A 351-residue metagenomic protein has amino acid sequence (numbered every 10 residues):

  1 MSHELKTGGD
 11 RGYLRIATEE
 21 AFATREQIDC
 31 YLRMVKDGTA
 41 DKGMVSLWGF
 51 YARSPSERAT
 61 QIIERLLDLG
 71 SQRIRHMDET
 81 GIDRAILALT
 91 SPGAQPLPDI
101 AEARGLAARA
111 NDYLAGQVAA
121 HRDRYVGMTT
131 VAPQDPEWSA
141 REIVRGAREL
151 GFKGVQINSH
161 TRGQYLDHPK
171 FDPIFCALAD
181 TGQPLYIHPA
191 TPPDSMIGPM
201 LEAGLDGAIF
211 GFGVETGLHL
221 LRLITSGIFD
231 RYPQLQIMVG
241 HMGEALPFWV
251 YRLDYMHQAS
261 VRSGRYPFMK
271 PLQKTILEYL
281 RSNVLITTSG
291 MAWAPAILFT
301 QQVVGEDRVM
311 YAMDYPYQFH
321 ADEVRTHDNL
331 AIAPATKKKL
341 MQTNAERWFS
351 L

Functional and structural regions predicted by a protein language model:
M1-I16, A23-R84, D112-A120, R141-R145 (+6 more regions): Mid-to-C-terminal alpha-helical segments outside catalytic/metal-binding sites
L5, V118, V144-V304, R308: Catalytic pocket-lining loop regions of alpha/beta-barrel enzymes, especially the amidohydrolase/enolase/GH5 lineages
R15, E57-Q61, R65, I74-L97 (+2 more regions): Divalent metal-dependent hydrolysis catalytic cores, especially in the metallo-beta-lactamase
I62-D68, Q95, P133-S139, R162-P169 (+2 more regions): Acidic-and-aromatic substrate-binding clefts and catalytic sites of carbohydrate-active enzymes
L67, R104-N111, P136-A140, Y165-H168 (+5 more regions): Non-membrane alpha-helical structural segments and their capping/turn regions in soluble enzymes
I74, D78, A101-A108, D167-G182: Aromatic-lined substrate-binding rim segments of carbohydrate-active enzymes
T90-L106, E137, E202-L205: Surface-exposed, active-site-proximal loop segments in enzymatic domains
P133, P189-S195, Y315-Y317: Short glycine-enriched loops at secondary-structure junctions
